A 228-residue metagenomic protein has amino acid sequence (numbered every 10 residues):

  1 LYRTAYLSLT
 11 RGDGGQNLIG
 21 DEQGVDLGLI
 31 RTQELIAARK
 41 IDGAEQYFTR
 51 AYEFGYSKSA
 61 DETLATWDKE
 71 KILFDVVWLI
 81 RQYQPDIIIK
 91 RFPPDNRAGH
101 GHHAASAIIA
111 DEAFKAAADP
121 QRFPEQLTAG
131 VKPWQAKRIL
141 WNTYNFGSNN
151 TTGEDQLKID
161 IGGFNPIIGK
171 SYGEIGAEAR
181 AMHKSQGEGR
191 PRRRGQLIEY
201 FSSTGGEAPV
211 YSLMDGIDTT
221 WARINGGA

Functional and structural regions predicted by a protein language model:
L1-Q82, A104, I108-K115, D119: Active-site rim/loop-helix segments in enzyme catalytic domains that contact anionic ligands
S59, K69-A228: Metal-dependent de-N-acetylase/amidase catalytic core
